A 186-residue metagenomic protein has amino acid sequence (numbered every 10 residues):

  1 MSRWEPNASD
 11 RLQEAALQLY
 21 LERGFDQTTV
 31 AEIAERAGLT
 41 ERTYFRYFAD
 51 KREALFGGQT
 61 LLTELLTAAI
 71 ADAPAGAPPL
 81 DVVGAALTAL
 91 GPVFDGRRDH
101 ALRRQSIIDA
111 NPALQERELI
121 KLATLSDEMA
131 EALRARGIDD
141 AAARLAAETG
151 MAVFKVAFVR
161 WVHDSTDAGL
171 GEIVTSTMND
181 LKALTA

Functional and structural regions predicted by a protein language model:
M1-R23, Q27-L39, F56, L65: Basic, helix-initiating cap at the start of DNA-binding domains
T40-F48: Short hydrophobic/aromatic patch on the recognition helix
F48, R52-L62: Alpha-helical DNA-contacting segments of helix-turn-helix folds
E64-R104: Hydrophobic alpha-helical connector segments
F94, A157-S165: Secondary-structure edge/capping motif, primarily at the C-terminal ends of alpha-helices and the immediately following
G96, L122-A147: Hydrophobic alpha-helical bundle segments that form small-molecule/ligand-binding pockets
A113, E128, D140-R160, I173-L181: Hydrophobic alpha-helical segments that form the core of small-molecule binding pockets and/or dimer interfaces
R134, D167-A186: C-terminal peripheral helix-coil segments that are non-catalytic and often amphipathic
